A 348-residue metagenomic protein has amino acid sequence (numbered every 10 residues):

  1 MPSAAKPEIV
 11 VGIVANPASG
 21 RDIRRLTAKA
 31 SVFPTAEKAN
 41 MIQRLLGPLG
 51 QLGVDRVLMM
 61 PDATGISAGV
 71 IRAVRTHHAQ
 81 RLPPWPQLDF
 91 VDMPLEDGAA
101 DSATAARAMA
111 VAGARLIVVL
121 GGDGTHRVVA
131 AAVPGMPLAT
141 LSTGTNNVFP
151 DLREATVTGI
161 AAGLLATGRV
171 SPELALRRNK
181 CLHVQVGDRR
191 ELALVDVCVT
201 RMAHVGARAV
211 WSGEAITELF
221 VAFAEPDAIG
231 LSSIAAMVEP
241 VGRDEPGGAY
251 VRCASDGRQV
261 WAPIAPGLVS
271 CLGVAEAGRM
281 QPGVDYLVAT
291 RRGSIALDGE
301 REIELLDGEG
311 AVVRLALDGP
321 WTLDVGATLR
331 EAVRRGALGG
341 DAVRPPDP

Functional and structural regions predicted by a protein language model:
P2-L116: ATP/NTP phosphate-donor binding region
K6-E8, G12-I13, P17-A18, M59 (+2 more regions): ATP/nucleoside-binding phosphotransfer catalytic cores, i.e., glycine-rich phosphate-binding loops
I9, T27-F33, T140, I160 (+1 more regions): Catalytic, metal-anchored helix/loop core of enzyme active sites in primary metabolism
G12-A15, M60, V119-G121, T140-S142 (+1 more regions): Short beta-strand segments
R21-A28, G69-R72, D151, A209-V210 (+2 more regions): Short, glycine/acidic-enriched capping/hinge loops at junctions between secondary-structure elements
L116-L120, V128-A155: Short, acidic/small-residue loops that bind anionic groups at enzyme active sites
N147-V184: Short, glycine-/small-residue-rich phosphate/pyrophosphate-handling segment
V170-E276, Q281-V284: ATP/pyrophosphate-binding catalytic subdomain of soluble kinases
